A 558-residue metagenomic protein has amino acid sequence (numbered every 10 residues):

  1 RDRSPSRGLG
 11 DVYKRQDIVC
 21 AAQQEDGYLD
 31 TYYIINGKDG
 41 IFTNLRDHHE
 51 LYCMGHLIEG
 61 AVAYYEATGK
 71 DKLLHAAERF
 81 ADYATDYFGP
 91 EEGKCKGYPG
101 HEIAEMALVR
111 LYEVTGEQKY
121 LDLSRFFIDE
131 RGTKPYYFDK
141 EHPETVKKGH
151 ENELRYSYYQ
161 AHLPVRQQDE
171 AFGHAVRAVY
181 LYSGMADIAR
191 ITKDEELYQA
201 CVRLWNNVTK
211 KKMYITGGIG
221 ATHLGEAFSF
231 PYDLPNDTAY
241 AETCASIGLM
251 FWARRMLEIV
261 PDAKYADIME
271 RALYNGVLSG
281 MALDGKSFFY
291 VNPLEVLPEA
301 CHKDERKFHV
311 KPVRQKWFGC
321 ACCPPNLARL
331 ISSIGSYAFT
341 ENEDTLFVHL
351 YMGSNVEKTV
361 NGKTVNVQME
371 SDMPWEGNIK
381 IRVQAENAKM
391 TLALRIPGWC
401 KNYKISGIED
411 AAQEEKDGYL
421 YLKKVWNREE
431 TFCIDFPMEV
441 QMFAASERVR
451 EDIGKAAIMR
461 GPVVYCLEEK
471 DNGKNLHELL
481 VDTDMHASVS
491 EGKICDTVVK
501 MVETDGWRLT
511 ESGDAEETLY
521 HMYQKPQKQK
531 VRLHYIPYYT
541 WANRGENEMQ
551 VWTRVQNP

Functional and structural regions predicted by a protein language model:
R1, G40-C53, D86-H101, K134 (+4 more regions): Solvent-exposed loop and edge beta-strand segments that line ligand/cofactor-binding and catalytic clefts
D2-Y13: Single conserved hydrophobic/aromatic residue that forms the stacking wall/gate of nucleotide- or nucleobase-binding
D11-Y28, H75-E92, L123-D139, E151-R155 (+2 more regions): Long, well-ordered core segments of solenoidal/helical folds
K38-V114: A conserved hydrophobic secondary-structure block that centers on an alpha-helix together with its immediately flanking
S124, C201, D267-N275, G280-R382 (+2 more regions): C-terminal beta-rich recognition modules with glycine/proline-rich loops and embedded aromatic residues
D187-K211, N236-K286: Catalytic-core region of carbohydrate-active enzymes that cleave or remodel glycosidic bonds
I381-R382, A388-P397: Surface-exposed beta-strand/loop patches in extracellular or lumenal glycoproteins
C400-K423, Q441-R448: Solvent-exposed beta-strand/loop surfaces of large extracellular or lumenal domains
